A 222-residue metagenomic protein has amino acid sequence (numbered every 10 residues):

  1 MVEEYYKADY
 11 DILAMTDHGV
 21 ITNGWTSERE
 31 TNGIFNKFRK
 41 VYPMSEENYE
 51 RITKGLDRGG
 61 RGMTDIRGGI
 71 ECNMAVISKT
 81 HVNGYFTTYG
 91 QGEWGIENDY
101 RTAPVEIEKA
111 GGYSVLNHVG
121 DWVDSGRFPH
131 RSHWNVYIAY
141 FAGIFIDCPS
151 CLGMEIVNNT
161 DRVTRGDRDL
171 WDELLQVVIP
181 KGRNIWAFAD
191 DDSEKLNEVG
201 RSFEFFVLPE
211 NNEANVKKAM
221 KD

Functional and structural regions predicted by a protein language model:
M1, I77-T88, P129-D222: Charged catalytic cores and adjacent phosphate/nucleic-acid-binding surfaces used for phosphate/nucleic-acid chemistry
M1-P129, I156-W171, D190-S193: A metal-dependent hydrolase metal-coordination microenvironment
